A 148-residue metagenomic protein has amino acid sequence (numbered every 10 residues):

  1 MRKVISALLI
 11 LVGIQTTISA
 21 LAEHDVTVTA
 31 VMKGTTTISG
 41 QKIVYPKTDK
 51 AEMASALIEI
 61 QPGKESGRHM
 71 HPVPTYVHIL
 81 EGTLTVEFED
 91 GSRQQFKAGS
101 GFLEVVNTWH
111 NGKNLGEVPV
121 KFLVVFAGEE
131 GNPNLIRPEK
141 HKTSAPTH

Functional and structural regions predicted by a protein language model:
R2-S6, I14-A54, P138-H148: A short, N-terminal "cap"/entry segment at the start of jelly-roll beta-barrel domains of the cupin/DSBH fold
V31, K50, I60-Q61, D90-N107: Short acidic-glycine-tyrosine-enriched beta hairpin
Y45, S66-H71, F88, K113-L115: Short histidine-centered beta-strand/loop micro-motifs that create catalytic or ligand/metal-coordination sites
K47-E52, G63-Y76: A short beta-loop-beta micro-motif enriched in histidine and acidic residues
E65-G67, T85, F102, V106-K113: Histidine-centered metal-chelating micro-motifs
H71-D90, S100: Glycine- and acidic-residue-biased ligand/ion/polar-headgroup-sensing regions
N107-P133: Ligand-binding loop in jelly-roll beta-barrel domains
